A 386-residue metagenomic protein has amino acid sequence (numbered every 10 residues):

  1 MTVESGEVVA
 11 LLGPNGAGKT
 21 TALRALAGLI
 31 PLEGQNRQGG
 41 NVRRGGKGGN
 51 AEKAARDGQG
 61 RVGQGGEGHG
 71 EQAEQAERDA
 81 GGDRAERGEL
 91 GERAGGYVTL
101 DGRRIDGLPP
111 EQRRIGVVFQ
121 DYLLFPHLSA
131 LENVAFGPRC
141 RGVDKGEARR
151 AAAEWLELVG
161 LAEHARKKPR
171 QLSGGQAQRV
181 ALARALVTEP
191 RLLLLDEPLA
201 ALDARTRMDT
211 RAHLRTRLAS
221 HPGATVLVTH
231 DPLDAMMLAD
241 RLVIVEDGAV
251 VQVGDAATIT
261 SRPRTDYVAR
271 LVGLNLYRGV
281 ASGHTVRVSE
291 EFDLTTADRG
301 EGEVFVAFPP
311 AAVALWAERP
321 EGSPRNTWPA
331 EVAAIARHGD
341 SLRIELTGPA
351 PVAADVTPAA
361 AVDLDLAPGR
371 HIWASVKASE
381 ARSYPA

Functional and structural regions predicted by a protein language model:
M1-A10: Pre-Walker A (P-loop) beta-loop-beta motif of ABC nucleotide-binding domains
A10, R84, Y97, D106-G107 (+3 more regions): ABC nucleotide-binding domain signature
L12-P14: The feature captures the beta-strand-to-loop junction immediately N-terminal to the Walker
T20-L23, V180: ABC ATPase nucleotide-binding domain helices that frame the ATP-binding cleft
A27: Helix-to-loop junction immediately C-terminal to a conserved catalytic motif
N36-G46, E86-R114, V143-K145: ABC ATPase NBD Q-loop/coupling interface
R114-G116, L124-R264: ABC ATPase nucleotide-binding domains
S289-A336, D340, D355-A386: Glycine/charge-rich catalytic "coupling/switch" loops of P-loop NTPases
